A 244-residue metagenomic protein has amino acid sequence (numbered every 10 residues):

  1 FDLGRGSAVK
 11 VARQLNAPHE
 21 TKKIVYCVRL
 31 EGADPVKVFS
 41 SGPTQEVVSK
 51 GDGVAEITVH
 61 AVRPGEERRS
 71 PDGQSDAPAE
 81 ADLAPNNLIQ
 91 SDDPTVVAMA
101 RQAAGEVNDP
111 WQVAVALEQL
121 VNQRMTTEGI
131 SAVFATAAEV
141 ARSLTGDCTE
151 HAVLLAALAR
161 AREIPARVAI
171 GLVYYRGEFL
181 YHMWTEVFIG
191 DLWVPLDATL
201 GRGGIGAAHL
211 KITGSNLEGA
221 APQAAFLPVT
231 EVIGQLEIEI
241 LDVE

Functional and structural regions predicted by a protein language model:
F1-P71: Intrinsically disordered, low-complexity N-terminal segments that are enriched in acidic
D2-K10, A17, T21, N86-Q102 (+2 more regions): A short, charged
K10-N16, E150, L196-G201: Intrinsically disordered, low-complexity boundary segments flanking structured domains
A33, V62-E66, V173, L192 (+2 more regions): Short, glycine-/Ser/Thr-/acidic-enriched flexible segments
V48-S143: Acidic low-complexity segments
Q74-A79, Q119, Q123, A161-I164 (+1 more regions): Active-site rim recognition segments
L88, P94, T145, G177 (+2 more regions): Short capping/connector residues at structural and topological boundaries
E106-M183, V187, G204-A207, A220 (+1 more regions): Active-site neighborhood of thiol-dependent amide/isopeptide-bond enzymes
